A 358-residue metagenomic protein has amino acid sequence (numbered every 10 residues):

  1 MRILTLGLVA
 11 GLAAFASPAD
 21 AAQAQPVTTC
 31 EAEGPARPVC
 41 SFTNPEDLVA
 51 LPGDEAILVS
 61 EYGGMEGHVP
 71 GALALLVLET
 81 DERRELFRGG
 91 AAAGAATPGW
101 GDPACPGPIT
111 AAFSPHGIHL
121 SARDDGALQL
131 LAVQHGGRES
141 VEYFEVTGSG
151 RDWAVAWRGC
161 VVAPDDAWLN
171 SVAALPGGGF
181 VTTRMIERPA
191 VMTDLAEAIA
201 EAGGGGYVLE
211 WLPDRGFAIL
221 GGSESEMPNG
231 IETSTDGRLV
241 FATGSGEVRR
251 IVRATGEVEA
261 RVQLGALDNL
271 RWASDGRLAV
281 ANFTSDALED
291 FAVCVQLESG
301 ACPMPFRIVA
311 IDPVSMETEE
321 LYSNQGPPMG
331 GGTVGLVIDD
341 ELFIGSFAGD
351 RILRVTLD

Functional and structural regions predicted by a protein language model:
R37-A72, G330-V334: Beta-strand-rich domains and repeat architectures in extracellular enzymes and scaffolds, especially beta-propellers
P38-S41, F87-G89, P108-T110, C160-D165 (+3 more regions): Surface loop/turn motifs at the tips and blade-to-blade linkers of beta-strand repeat domains
N44, V69, S114, G137 (+8 more regions): Beta-rich catalytic cores
L51-D54, S121-G126, L175-G177, S234-D236 (+2 more regions): Residue-level detector of Asp-centered blade-edge/turn motifs that repeat once per structural unit in beta-propeller
V59-G71, A132-H135, T182-G203, A281-P303: Short, conserved, GDST-rich strand-edge loop motifs in beta-rich repeat architectures
A72-A122: Blade-loop segments of beta-propeller domains
V77-D81, V146-G150, W211-R215, V252-G256 (+2 more regions): Short loop/turn segments that connect beta-strands within beta-propeller blades
L264-E320: Loop/turn-rich, solvent-exposed surfaces of beta-rich toroidal or solenoidal domains
